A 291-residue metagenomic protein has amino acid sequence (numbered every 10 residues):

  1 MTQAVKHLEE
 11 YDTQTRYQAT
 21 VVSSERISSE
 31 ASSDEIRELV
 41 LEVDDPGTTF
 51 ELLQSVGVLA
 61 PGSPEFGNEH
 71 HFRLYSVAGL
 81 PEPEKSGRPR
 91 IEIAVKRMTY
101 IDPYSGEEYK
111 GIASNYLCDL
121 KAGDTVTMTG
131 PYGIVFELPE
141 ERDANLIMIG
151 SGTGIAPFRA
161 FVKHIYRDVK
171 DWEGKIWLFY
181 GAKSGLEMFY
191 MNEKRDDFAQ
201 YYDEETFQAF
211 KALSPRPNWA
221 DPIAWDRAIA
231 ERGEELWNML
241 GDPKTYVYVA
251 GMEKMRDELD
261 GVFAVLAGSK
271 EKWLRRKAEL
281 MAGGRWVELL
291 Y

Functional and structural regions predicted by a protein language model:
K6-Y17, S32, V169-Y291: Reductase modules of NAD(P)H-dependent flavoproteins
V21-S24, V77: Conserved hydrophobic positions within beta-strands
R26-E30, E82-K85: Short, conserved beta-turn/loop elements at beta-strand boundaries and strand-helix junctions
E42-I147, H164, L289-Y291: FAD-binding FR-type
L53, G154, M252: Short, conserved phosphate/pyrophosphate- and ester-handling motifs at nucleotide-, phospho-/glycolipid
G62, R97, G152, A182-S184 (+1 more regions): Residue-level signal for short, function-critical loop segments
L138, F158-A160, E258-G261: Short glycine-/acidic-enriched loop or helix-start segments at secondary-structure transitions that form or flank
N145-Y166, K183, M255: Active-site beta-strand/loop microenvironment that shapes enzyme catalytic pockets
